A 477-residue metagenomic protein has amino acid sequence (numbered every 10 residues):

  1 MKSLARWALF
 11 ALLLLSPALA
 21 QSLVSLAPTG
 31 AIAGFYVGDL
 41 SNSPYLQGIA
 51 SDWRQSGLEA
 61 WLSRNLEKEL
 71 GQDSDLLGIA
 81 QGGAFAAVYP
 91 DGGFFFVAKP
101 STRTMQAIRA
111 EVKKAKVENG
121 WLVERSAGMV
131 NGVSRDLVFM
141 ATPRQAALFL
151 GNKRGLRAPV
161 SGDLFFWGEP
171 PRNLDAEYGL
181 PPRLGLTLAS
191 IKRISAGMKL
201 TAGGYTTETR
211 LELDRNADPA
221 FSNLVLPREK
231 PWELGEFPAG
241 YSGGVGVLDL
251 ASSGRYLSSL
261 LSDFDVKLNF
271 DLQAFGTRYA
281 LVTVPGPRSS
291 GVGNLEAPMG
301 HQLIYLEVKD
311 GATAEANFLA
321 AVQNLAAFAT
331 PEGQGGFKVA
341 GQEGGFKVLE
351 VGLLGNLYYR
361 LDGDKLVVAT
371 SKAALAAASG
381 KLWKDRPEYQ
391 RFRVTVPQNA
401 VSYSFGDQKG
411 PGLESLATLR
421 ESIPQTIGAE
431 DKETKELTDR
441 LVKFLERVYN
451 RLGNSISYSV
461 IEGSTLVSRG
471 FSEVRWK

Functional and structural regions predicted by a protein language model:
M1-R6: Positively charged n-region of N-terminal signal peptides that target proteins for export
W7-P17: Bacterial N-terminal signal peptides
A20-N119, P159-R193, A202, T206-G300 (+4 more regions): Structural boundary/hinge residues at secondary-structure and domain interfaces
K99-R103, T142-Q145, V308-A312, S371-A374: Helix N-cap motif at beta-to-alpha junctions
V117-V123, G341-L349: Short, hydrophobic/aromatic-rich segments at coil-to-beta transitions
L122-L186, G352-E433, R440: A conserved glycine-rich beta-strand in the N-terminal activation segment of trypsin-fold
V130-K153, I191, S195-L224, A377: Hydrophobic, ordered structural segments
Y449-W476: C-terminal regions of mature proteins
